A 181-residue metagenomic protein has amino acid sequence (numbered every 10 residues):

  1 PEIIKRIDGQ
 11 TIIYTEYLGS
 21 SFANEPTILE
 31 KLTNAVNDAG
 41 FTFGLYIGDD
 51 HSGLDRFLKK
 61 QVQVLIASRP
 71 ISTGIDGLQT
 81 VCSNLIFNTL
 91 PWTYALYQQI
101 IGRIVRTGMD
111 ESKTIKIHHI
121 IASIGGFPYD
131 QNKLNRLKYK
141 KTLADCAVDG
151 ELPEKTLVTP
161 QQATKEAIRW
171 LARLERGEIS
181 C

Functional and structural regions predicted by a protein language model:
P1-F41: Conserved helicase/translocase motor-coupling segment
I3-I4, G53-F57, V62, Q98-I100 (+1 more regions): A generic "structured core" feature
E30-T33, N37-R69: Conserved helicase ATPase core of P-loop NTP-dependent helicases/translocases
T42, Y46, N88, I120: Hydrophobic residues at beta-strand termini and immediately following loops that shape nucleotide-binding pockets
G48-H51, T89-Y94: Short, acidic/turn-prone active-site loops that include or flank metal/cofactor- and phosphate-binding residues
L65-G74, T89-W92: Conserved helicase core region in the C-terminal RecA-like lobe
G77-L90, K116-H119: A short beta-strand element within the Helicase C-terminal
W92-I101, V105-C181: A conserved SF2-helicase RecA2
